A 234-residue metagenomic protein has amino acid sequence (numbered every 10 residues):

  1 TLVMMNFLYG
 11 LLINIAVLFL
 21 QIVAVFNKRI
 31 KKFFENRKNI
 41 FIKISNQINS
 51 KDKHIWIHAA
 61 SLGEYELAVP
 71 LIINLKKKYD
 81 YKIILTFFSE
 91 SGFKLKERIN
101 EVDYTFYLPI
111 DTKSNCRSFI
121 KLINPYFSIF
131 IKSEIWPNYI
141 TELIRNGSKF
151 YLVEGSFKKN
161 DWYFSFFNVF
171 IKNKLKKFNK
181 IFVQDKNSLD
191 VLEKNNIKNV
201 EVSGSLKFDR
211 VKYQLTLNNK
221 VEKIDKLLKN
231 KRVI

Functional and structural regions predicted by a protein language model:
T1-M4: Short, Lys/Arg-enriched N-terminal segments with co-localized hydrophobic residues within the first ~10-30 amino acids
F7-N14, L18-Q21, V25: Low-complexity, intrinsically disordered, cysteine-poor segments enriched in small/polar and charged residues
Q21, V25-I44, I48-L217: Active-site and donor-binding regions of nucleotide-sugar-utilizing enzymes
K51-W56, D225-I234: Charged active-site motifs of nucleotide-sugar-dependent glycosyltransferases
K212-N230: ALDH superfamily catalytic-core signature
